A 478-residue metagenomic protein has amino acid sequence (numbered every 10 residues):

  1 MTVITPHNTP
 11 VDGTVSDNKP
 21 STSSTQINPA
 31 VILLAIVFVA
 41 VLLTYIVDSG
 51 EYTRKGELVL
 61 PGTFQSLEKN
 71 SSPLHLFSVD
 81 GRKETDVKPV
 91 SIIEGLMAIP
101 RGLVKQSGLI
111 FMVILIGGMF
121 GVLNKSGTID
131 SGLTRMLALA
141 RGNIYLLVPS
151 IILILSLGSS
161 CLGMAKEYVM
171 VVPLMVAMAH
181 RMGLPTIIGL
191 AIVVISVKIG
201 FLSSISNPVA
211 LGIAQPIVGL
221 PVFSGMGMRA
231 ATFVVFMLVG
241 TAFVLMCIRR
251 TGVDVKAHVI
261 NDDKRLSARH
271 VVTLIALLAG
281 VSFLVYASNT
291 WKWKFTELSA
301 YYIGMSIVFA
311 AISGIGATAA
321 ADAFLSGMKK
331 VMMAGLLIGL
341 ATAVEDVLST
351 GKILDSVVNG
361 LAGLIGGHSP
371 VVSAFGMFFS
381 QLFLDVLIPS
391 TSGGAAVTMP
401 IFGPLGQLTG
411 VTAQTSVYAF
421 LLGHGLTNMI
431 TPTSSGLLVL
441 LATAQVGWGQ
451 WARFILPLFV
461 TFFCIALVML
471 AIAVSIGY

Functional and structural regions predicted by a protein language model:
T2-I32, Y52-T63, M226-A323, G447-R453 (+1 more regions): Long, contiguous bundles of hydrophobic transmembrane helices that form the permeation core of multi-pass
P20-I32, V172-S267, T412, G436-I472: Membrane-core helix-loop-helix motifs of multi-pass transport proteins
Q26-F38, S66-D130, W293-S356: Core transmembrane alpha-helical segments of multi-pass membrane transporters/permeases
I27, H368-Y478: C-terminal transmembrane helix pair
A30-I46, V113-G121, I154-G158, G200 (+6 more regions): Hydrophobic core segments of alpha-helical transmembrane domains in multi-pass membrane transport and ion-translocation
V104-I110, L137-S150, M182-I188, V271 (+4 more regions): Membrane-interfacial loop-to-helix junctions in multi-pass transporters
K105-L109, F120-S131, S159-M170, G200-N207 (+5 more regions): Short helix-coil transition sites and intra-membrane helix breaks within transmembrane domains of multi-pass
I114, N143-L174, I338-A343, L348 (+3 more regions): Hydrophobic alpha-helical transmembrane segments of multi-pass integral membrane proteins, predominantly secondary
